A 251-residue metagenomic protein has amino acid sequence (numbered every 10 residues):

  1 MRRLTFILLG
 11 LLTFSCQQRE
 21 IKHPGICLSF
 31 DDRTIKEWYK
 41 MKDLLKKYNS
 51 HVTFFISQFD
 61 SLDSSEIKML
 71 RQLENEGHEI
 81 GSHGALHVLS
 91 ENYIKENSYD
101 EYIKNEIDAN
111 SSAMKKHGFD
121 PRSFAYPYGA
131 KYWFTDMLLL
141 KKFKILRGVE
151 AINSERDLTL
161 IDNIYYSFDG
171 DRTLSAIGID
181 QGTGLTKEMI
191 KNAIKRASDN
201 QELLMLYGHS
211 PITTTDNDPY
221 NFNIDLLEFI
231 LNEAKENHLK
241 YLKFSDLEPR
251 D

Functional and structural regions predicted by a protein language model:
L4-T13: Sec-dependent N-terminal signal peptides
H23-I26, K46-F134, L139-K144, E150-L160 (+4 more regions): Metal-dependent polysaccharide deacetylase catalytic core of the NodB/CE4 family, i.e., the active-site-bearing domain
P24-L28, Y165-L185: Acidic/glycine-enriched edge-of-secondary-structure segments
C27-I35: Active-site-adjacent substrate/metal-binding segments within catalytic domains of carbohydrate-active enzymes
S29, G81, Y241: Generic enzyme active-site microenvironment
D32-R33, S175-F244: Catalytic grooves of carbohydrate-active enzymes
W38-K47, I67, R71, D100-D108 (+3 more regions): Amphipathic, non-transmembrane alpha-helical secondary structure
